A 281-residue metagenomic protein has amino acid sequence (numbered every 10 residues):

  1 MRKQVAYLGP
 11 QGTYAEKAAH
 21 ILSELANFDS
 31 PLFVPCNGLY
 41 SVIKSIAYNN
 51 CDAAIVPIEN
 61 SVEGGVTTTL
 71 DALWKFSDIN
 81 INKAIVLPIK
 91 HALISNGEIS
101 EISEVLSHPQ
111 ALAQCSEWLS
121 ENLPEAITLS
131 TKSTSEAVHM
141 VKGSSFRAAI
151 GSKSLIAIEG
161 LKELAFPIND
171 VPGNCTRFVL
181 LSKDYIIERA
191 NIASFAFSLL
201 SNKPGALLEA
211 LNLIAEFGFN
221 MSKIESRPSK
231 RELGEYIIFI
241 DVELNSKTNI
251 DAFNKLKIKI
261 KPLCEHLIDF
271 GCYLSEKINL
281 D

Functional and structural regions predicted by a protein language model:
M1-D281: Domain-level signature for soluble enzymes in the chorismate/prephenate branch of the shikimate pathway
